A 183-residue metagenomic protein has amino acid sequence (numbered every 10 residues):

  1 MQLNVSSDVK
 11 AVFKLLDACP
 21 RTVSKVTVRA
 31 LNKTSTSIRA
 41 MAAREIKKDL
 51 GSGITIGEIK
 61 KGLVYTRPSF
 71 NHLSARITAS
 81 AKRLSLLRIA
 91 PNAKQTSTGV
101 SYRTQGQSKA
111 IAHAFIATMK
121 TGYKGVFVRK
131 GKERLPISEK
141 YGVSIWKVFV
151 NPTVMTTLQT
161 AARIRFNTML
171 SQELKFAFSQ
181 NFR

Functional and structural regions predicted by a protein language model:
M1-R183: Short, Lys/Arg-rich flexible segments
